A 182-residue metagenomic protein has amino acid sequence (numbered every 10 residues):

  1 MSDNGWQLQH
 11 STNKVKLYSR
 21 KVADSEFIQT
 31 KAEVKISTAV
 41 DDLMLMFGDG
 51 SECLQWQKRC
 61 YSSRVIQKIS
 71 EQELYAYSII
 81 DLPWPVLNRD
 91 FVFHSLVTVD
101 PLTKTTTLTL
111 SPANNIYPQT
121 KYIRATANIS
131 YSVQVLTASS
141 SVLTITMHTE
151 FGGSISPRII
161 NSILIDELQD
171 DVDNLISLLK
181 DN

Functional and structural regions predicted by a protein language model:
M1-N182: Eukaryotic helix-grip
